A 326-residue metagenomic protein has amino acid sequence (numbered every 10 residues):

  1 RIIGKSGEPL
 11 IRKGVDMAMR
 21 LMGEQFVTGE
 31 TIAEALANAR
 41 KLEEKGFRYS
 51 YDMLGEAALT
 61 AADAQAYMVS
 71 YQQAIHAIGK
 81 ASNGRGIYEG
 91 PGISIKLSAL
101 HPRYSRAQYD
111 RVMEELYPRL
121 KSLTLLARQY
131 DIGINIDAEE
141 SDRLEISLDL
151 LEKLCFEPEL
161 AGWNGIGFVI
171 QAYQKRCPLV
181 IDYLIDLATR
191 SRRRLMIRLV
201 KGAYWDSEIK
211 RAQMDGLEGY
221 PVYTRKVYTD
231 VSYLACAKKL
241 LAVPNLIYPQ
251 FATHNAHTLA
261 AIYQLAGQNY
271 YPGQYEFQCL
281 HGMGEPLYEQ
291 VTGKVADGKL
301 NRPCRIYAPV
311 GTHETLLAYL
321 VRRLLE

Functional and structural regions predicted by a protein language model:
R1-E326: Positively charged, amphipathic and often flexible ligand-engagement surfaces
